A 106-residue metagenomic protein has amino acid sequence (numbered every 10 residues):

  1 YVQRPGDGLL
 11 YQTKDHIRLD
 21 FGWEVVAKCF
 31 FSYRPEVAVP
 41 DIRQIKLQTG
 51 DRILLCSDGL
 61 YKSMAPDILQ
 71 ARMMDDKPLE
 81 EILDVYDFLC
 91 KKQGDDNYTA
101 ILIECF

Functional and structural regions predicted by a protein language model:
V2-Q3, M64: Hydrophobic beta-strand positions
Q3-G8, C105-F106: Short acidic-glycine loop/turn motifs at beta-strand connectors
G6-T49: Conserved, helical-rich catalytic subdomain that frames metal- and/or nucleotide-binding sites in enzyme alpha/beta
F31, P35-C56, L60-F106: C-terminal catalytic subdomain
